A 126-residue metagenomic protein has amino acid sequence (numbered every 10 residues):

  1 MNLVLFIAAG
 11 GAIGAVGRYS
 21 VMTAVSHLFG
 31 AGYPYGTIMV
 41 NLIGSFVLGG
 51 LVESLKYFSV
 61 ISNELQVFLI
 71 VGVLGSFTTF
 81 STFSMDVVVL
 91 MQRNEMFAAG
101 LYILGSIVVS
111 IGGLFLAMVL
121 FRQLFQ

Functional and structural regions predicted by a protein language model:
M1-Q126: Membrane-interface helix-loop junctions in multi-pass transporters/channels
